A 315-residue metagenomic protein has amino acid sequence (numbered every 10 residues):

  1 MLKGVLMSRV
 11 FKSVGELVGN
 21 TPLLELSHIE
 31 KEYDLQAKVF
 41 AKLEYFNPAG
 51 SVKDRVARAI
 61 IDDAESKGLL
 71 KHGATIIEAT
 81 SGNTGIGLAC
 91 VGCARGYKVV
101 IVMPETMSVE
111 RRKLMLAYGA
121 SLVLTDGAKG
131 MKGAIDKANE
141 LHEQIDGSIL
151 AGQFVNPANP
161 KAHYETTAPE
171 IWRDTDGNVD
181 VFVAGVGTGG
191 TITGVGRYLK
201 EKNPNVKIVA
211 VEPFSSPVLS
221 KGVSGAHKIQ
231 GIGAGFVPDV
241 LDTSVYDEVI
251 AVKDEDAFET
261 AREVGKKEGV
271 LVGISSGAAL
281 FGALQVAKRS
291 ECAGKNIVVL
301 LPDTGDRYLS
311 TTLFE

Functional and structural regions predicted by a protein language model:
L2-E315: PLP-dependent amino-acid enzyme catalytic core
